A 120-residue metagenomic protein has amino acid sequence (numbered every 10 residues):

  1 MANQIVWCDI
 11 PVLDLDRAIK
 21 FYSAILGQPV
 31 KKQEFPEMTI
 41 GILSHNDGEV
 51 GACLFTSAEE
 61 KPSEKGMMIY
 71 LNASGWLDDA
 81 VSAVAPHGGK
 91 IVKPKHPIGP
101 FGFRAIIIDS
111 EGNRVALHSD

Functional and structural regions predicted by a protein language model:
A2, D9-V50: Core segments of cupin and vicinal oxygen chelate
I5-L13, E59-A85, F103-I108: Vicinal oxygen chelate
A18-Y22, V84, G112: Conserved active-site tyrosine of GNAT-family acetyltransferases
L43-D47, I107-S110, D120: Active-site beta-strand termini and strand-to-loop segments that position acidic
H96-G99: Short loop/turn motifs at secondary-structure junctions and domain boundaries
